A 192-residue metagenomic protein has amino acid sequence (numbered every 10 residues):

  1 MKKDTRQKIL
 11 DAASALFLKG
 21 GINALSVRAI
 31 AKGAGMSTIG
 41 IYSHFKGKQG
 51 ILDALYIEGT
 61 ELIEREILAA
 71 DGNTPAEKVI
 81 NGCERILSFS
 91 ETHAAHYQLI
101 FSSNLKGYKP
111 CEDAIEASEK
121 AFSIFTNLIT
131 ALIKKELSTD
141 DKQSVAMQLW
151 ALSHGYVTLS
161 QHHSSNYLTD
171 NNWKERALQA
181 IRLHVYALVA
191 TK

Functional and structural regions predicted by a protein language model:
M1-G20, A24-A29, G33, G50-D53: Basic, helix-initiating cap at the start of DNA-binding domains
I9-F17, G59, I63, I86 (+1 more regions): Short hydrophobic clusters on alpha-helical segments that form packing/core surfaces in small helical domains
A34-F45: Short hydrophobic/aromatic patch on the recognition helix
I51-G59, E66-I67, I100: Alpha-helical DNA-contacting segments of helix-turn-helix folds
R65-L68, P110-K134, Q143-M147, E175-Y186: Amphipathic alpha-helical packing segments from all-alpha helical-bundle domains
L68-A95, T139, V145-L149: Hydrophobic alpha-helical connector segments
A95-N127, L137, Y167-N171: Short secondary-structure transition hinges
N127, A131, W150-L168, H184-K192: Amphipathic C-terminal alpha-helical segment
